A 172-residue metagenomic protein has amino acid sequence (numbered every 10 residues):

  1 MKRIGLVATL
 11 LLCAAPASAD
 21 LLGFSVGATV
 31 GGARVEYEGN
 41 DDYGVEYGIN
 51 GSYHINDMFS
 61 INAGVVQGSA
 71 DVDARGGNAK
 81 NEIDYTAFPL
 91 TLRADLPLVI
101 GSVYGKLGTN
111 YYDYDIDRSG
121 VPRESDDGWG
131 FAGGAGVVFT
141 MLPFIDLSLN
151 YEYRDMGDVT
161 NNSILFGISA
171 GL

Functional and structural regions predicted by a protein language model:
M1-G23: Cleavable N-terminal export/targeting peptides
P16-A17, F24, Y43, G51 (+2 more regions): Intrinsically disordered, low-complexity segments enriched in Ser/Pro/Gly/Ala and basic residues
D20-L22, G32-R34, S52-R118, F139-M141 (+1 more regions): Gram-negative (and chloroplast) outer-membrane scaffold detector with strong preference for beta-barrel transmembrane
L22, D41-Y47, E82-F88, D127-G133 (+1 more regions): Residues that define the transmembrane beta-barrel architecture of outer-membrane proteins
E36-D42, A74-I83, R118-S125, Y153-G157: Outer-membrane beta-barrel domain signature
D115-L172: A generic hydrophobic-segment detector
